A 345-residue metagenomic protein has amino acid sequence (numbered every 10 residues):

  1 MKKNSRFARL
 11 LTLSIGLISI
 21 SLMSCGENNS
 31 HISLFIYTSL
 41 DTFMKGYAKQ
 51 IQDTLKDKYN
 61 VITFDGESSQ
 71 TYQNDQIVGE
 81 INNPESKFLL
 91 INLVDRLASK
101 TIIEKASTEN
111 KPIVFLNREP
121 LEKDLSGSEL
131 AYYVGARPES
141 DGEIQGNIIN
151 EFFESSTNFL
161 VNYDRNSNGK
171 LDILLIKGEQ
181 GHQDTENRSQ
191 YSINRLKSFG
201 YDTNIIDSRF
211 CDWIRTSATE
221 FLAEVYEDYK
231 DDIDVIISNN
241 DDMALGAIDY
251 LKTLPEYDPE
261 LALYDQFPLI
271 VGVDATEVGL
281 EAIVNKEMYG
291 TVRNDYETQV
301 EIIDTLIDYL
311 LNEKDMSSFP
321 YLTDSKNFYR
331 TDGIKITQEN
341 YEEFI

Functional and structural regions predicted by a protein language model:
L22-S24: C-terminal motif of bacterial Sec signal peptides marking the signal peptidase cleavage site
H31-Q50, L55, I62-E80, N92-L97 (+3 more regions): Extracytoplasmic "Venus flytrap"
F43-D57, D141-Q145, Q183-D202, S217 (+2 more regions): Short, solvent-exposed amphipathic alpha-helices that sit in or adjacent to ligand/effector-binding or catalytic
I62-K87, D207-Y229: Structural motif
I91-K111, S192, I206-L280: Hydrophobic alpha-helical
I103-S140, N166-G169, T276-V284: Flexible loop/hinge segments that line or gate small-molecule binding clefts
Y133-N168, A218-T219, A275-G279, N294-K314: Hydrophobic alpha-helical segments within soluble ligand-binding/sensing domains
K170, L175-Q180, D295-I345: Hinge/cleft segment of the Venus flytrap/periplasmic-binding protein
